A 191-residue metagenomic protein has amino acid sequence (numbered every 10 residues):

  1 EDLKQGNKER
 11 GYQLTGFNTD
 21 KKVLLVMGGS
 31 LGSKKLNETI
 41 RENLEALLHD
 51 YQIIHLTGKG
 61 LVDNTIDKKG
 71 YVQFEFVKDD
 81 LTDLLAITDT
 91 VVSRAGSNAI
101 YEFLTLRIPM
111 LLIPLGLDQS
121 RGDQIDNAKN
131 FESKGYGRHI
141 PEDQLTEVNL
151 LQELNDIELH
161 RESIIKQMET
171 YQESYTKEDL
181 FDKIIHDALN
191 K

Functional and structural regions predicted by a protein language model:
E1-Q5: Donor nucleotide-sugar binding/catalytic pocket of nucleotide-sugar-dependent glycosyltransferases
G6-S93, I125-K129, I140-V148: Donor-nucleotide binding loops and adjacent catalytic segments primarily of GT-B fold Leloir glycosyltransferases
Q13, E162-S174: A short, well-ordered alpha-helix in the C-terminal region of glycosyltransferases
T82, I100-L106, K129: Short alpha-helical segment that forms part of, or immediately flanks, the ligand-binding pocket in carbohydrate-active
A86-Y101, I108-P109: Acidic donor-binding loop of glycosyltransferase active sites
S93, P109-R121: Short hydrophobic beta-strand element within catalytic cores of glycosyltransferases and related nucleotide-activated
R138-E162: C-terminal "capping" alpha-helix adjacent to the active site of nucleotide-linked donor transferases in cell-envelope
D156, S174-K191: C-terminal alpha-helical cap of glycosyltransferases
